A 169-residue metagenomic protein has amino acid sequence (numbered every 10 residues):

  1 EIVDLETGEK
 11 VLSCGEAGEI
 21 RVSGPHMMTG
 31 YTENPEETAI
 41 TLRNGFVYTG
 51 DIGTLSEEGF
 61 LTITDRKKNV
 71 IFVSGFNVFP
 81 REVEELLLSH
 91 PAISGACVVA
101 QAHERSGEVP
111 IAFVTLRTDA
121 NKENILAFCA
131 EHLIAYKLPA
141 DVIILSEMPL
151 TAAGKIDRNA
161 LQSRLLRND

Functional and structural regions predicted by a protein language model:
E1, R21, C97-V98, I143: Residues embedded in well-ordered beta-strands within globular domains across many folds
E1-R21, E57-E58, D119-K122, D157: Conserved beta-loop-beta connector loops within the AMP-binding
V3-L5, C14, T49, L55 (+2 more regions): Hydrophobic alpha-helical segments, especially N-terminal targeting/anchoring helices
E6-G8, A17, N44, E57-E58 (+3 more regions): Residue-level recognition of short loop/turn positions
G24, T29-G30, E37-I40, I52-K137 (+1 more regions): AMP-binding/adenylate-forming catalytic core of the ANL superfamily
T49, I63, L145: Generic enzyme active-site microenvironment
I134-K155: AMP-binding/adenylate-forming catalytic domain of the ANL superfamily
K155-D169: Phosphopantetheine-dependent thiolation modules in NRPS/PKS and related acyl-activating systems
